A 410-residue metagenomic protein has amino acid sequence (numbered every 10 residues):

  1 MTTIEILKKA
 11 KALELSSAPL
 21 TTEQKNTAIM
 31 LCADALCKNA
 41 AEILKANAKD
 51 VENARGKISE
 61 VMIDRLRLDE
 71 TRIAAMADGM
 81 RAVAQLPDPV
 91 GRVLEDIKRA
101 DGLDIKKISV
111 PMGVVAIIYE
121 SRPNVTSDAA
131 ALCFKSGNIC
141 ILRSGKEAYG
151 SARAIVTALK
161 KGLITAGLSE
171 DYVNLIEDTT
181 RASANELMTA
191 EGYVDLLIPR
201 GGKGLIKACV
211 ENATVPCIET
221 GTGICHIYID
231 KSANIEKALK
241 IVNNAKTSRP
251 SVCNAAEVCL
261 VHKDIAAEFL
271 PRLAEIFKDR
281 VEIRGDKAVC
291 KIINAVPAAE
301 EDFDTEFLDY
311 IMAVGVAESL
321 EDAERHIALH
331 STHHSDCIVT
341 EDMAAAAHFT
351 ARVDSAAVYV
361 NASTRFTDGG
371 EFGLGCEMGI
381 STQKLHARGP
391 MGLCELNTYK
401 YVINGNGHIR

Functional and structural regions predicted by a protein language model:
M1-K107, L132: N-terminal Rossmann-like NAD(P)+-binding subdomain of aldehyde/semialdehyde dehydrogenases
L13-P19, I117, C259-V261, D309-E318 (+1 more regions): Short, well-ordered beta-strand elements within core beta-sheets of diverse protein domains
T22-N26, A166-V173, R249-A255, E282-A288 (+3 more regions): Flexible, glycine/charged-enriched surface loops at secondary-structure junctions
T27, R272, R325-R410: C-terminal core of ALDH-fold dehydrogenases
Q85, L94-S232, E236: Rossmann-like NAD(P) dinucleotide-binding subdomain of oxidoreductase/dehydrogenase enzymes
E120-C140, A158, G162-T165, L205-D309 (+1 more regions): ALDH superfamily catalytic-core signature
I227-K231, L260-K263, V316-A317, V339-E341 (+1 more regions): Short beta-strand-to-turn element immediately C-terminal to the catalytic PLP-Schiff-base lysine in fold type I
